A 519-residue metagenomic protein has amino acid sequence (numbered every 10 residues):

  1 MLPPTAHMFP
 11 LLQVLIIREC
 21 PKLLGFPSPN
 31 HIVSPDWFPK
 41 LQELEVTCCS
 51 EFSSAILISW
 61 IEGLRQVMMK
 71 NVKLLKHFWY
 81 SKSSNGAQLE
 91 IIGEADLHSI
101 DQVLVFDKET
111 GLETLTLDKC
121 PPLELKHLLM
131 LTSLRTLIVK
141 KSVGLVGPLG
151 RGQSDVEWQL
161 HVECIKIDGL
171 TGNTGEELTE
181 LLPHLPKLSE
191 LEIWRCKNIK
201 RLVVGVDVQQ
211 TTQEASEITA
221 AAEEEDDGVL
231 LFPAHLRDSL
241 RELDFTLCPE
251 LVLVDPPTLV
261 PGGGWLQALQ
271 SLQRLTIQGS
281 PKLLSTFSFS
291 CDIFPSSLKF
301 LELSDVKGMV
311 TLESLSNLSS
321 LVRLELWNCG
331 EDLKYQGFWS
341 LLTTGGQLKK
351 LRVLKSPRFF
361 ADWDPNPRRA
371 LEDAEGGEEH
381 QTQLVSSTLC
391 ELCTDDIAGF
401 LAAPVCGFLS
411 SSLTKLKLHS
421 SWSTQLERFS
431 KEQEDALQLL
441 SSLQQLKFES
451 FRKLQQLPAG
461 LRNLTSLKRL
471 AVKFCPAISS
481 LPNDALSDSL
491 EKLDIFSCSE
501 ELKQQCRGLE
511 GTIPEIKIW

Functional and structural regions predicted by a protein language model:
M1-W519: Cross-kingdom leucine-rich repeat
